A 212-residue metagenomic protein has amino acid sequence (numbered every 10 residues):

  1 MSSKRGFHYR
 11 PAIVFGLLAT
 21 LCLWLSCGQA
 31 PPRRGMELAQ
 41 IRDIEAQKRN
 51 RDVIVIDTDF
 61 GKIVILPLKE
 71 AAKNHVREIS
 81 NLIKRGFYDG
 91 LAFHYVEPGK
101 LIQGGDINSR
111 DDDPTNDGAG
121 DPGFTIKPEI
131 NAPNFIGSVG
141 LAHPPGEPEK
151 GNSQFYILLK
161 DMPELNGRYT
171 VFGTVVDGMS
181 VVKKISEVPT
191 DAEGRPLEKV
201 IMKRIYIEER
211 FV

Functional and structural regions predicted by a protein language model:
S2-V212: Cyclophilin-like peptidyl-prolyl cis-trans isomerases
